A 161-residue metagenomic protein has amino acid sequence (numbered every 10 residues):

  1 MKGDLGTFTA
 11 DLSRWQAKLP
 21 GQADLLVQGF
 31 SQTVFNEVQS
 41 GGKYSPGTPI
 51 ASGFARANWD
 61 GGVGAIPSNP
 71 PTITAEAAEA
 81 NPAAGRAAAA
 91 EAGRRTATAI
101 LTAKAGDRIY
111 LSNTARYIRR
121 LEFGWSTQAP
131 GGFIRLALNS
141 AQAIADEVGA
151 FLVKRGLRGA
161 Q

Functional and structural regions predicted by a protein language model:
M1-R14, Q161: Short, intrinsically disordered N-terminal pre-domain segments
A10, R14-L121: Short, low-complexity, charged/polar segments at coil/turn and helix-coil boundaries
G124: Globin-like tetrapyrrole-binding proteins
T127-Q161: Protruding loop/beta-arch "assembly-hinge" segments enriched in small, turn-prone residues
